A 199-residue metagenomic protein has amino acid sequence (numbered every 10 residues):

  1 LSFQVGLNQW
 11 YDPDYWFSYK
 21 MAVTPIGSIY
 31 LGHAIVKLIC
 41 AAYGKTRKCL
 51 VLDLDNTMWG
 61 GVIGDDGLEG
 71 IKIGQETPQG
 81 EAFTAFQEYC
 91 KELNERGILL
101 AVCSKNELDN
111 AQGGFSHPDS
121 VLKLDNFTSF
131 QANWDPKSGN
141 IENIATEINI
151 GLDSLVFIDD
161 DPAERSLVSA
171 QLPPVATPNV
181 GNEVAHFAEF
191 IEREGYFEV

Functional and structural regions predicted by a protein language model:
L1, L50-D53, A101-C103, F157 (+1 more regions): A structural signal for short, well-ordered beta-strand segments and their strand-loop junctions that often border
L1-V51, M58-W59, G64-D65, E69: Extracellular glycan-modifying ectodomains
D12-Y30, G67-Q79, A85, D125-Q131 (+2 more regions): Short, Lys/Arg-enriched charge-dense amphipathic segments
I35, F86, E189-I191: Generic hydrophobic, helix-prone segments enriched in Leu/Val/Ile
C40-A41, E107, Q112-V199: C-terminal cap/substrate-recognition subdomain and adjoining C-terminal extension of metal-dependent phosphatase-like
T46-K48, I98, L152-S154: Short coil/turn segments at beta-strand junctions that form active-site/ligand-binding loops
V51, D55-G139, G195-V199: Alpha-helical substrate-recognition element adjacent to the catalytic core
